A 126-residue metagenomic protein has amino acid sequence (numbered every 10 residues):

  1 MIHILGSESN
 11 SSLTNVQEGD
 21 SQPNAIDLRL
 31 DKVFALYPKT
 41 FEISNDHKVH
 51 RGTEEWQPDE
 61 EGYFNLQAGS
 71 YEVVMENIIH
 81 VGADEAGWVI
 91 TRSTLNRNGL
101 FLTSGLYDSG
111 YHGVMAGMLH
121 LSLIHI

Functional and structural regions predicted by a protein language model:
M1-I124: DUTPase catalytic domain/fold
